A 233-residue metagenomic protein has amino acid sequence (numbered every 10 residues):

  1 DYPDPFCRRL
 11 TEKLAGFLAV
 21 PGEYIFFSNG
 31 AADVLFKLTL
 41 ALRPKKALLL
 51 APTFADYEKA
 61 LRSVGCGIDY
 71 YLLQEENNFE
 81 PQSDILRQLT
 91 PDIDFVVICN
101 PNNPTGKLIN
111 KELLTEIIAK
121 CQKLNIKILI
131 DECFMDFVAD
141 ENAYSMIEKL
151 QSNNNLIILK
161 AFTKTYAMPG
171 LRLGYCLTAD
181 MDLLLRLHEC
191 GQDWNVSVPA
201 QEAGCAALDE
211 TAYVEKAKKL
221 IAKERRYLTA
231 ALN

Functional and structural regions predicted by a protein language model:
D1-Y2, K13, D92, I126: N-terminal "arm"/small-domain region of PLP-dependent enzymes with the aminotransferase-like
F6, N155-N233: PLP-dependent aminotransferase class I/II
R8, D33, L40-I98: PLP-dependent aminotransferase-like
A15-K37: Short loop-beta-helix segment that forms the pyridoxal 5′-phosphate
P21-I25, E132, N154-N155: Short acidic capping loops at alpha-helix termini that bridge into adjacent secondary structure
L49, Y70, I130, I158-K160 (+1 more regions): Hydrophobic residues in well-ordered beta-strands that form the structural core
V64, K123-L124, N153-N154: Helix C-cap/helix->beta junction micro-motif
E76-V138: Active-site phosphate-binding strand-loop segment of PLP-dependent enzymes
